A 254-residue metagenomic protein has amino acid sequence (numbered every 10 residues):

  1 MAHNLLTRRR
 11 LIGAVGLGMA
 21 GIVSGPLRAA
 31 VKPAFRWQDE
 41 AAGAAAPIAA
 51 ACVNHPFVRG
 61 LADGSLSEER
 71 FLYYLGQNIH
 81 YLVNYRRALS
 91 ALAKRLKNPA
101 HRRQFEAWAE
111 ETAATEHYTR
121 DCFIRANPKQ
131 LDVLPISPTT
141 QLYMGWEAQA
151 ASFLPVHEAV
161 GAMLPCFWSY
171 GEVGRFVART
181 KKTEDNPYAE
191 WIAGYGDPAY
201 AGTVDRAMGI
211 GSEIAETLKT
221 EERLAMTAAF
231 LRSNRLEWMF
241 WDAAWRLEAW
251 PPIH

Functional and structural regions predicted by a protein language model:
A2-G18: N-terminal secretory signal peptides and thylakoid transit peptides that target proteins across membranes
G18-G25: Hydrophobic h-region of N-terminal signal peptides that target proteins for export in Gram-negative bacteria
G25-E40: C-terminal segment of N-terminal export signals and the immediately downstream linker at the start of the mature
A46-V53, L61, S65-R95, A114 (+2 more regions): Alpha-helical bundle segments that constitute or directly flank the non-heme di-iron/ferroxidase center
F57-D63, E147-Q149, E213-T220: Short, charged/polar, low-complexity loop and linker segments that flank or interrupt alpha-helical bundles
A100-G202, L231, R235: Active-site-proximal alpha-helical scaffolds that flank and shape metal-associated catalytic sites
T203-F230: Long amphipathic all-alpha helical oligomerization modules
T227-H254: Acidic, carboxylate-rich catalytic segments that either coordinate divalent cations
